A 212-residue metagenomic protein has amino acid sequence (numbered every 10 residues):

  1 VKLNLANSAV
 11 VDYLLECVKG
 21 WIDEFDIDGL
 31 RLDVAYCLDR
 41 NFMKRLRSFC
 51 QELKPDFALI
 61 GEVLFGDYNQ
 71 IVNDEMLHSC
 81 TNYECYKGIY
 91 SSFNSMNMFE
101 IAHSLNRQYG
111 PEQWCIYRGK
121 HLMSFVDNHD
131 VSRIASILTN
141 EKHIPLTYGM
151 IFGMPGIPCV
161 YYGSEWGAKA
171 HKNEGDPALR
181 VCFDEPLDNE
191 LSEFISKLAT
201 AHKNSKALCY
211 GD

Functional and structural regions predicted by a protein language model:
V1-E24, L46-E52, N69-Q70: Substrate-binding/active-site clefts of carbohydrate-active enzymes
Y13-R40, S124, N128: Active-site groove signature of glycoside hydrolases
D23, D33-Y117, E141, M150 (+2 more regions): Active-site-proximal helices and loops of the catalytic beta/alpha 8
I27, L77, G156-I157: A structural motif
L30, L59-G61, T81, M123-S124 (+1 more regions): Hydrophobic faces of well-ordered beta-strands that scaffold small-molecule active sites in alpha/beta enzyme cores
I116-T139: Active-site clefts of carbohydrate-active enzymes
Y148-I151, P155-K169: Substrate-binding cleft of secreted/luminal carbohydrate-active enzymes
A207-D212: Surface beta-strand/loop "capping" patches
